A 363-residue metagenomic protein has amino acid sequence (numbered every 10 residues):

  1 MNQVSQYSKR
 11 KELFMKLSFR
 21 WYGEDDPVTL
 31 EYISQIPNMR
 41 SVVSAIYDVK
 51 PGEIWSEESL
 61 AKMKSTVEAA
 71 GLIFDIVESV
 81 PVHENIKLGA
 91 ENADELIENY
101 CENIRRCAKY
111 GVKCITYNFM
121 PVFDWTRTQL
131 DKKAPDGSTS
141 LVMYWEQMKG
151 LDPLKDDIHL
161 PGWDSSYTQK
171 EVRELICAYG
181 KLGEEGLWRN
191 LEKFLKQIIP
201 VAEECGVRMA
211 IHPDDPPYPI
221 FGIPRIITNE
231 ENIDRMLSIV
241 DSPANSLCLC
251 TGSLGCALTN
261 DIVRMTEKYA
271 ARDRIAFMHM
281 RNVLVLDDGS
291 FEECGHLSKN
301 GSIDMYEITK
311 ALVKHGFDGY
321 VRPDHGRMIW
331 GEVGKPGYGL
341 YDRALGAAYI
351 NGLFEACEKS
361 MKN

Functional and structural regions predicted by a protein language model:
V4-S18, G23-Y32, K64-E68, N85-G89 (+8 more regions): Histidine-acidic metal/acid-base catalytic patches
P27-T29, I36-P51: N-terminal ordered "arm"
Q35, I73-K87: A short glycine/small-residue-enriched secondary-structure motif
I36, I54-D75: Glycine-rich, positively charged N-terminal anion/phosphate-binding segment
A45-A61, F221: Glycine-rich, proline-tolerant flexible connector loops at the mouths of alpha/beta enzymes
Y47-D48, P81, P121-V122, P216 (+1 more regions): Conserved beta-strand edge residues that scaffold enzyme active sites
R106-E192: Active-site-proximal, glycine-rich beta->alpha crossover segments in alpha/beta enzymes that shape flexible
